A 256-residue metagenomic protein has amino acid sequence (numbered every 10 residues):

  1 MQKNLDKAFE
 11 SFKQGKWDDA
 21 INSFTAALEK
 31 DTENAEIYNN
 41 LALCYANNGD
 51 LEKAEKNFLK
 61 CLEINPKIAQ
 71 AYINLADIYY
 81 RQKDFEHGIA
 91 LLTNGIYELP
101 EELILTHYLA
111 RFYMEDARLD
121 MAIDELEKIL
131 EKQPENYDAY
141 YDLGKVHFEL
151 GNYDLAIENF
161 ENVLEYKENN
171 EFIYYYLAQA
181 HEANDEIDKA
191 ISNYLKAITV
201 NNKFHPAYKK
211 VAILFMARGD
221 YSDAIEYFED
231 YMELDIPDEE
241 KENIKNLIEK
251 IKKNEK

Functional and structural regions predicted by a protein language model:
M1-K3, K7, Y221-K256: Terminal, low-structured helical/coil segments at or just beyond the last alpha-helical repeat
M1-Q2, A35-E36, A69-Q70, E102-I104 (+4 more regions): Helix-start (N-cap) detector for alpha-helical repeat units in TPR-like alpha-solenoids, especially tetratricopeptide
Q2-E36, L43-N47, D77, R81 (+2 more regions): Alpha-helical segment of the N-proximal tetratricopeptide repeat
Q14-S23, N48-K60, Q82-N94, D116-K128 (+3 more regions): Structural signature of tandem alpha-helical TPR/SEL1-like repeats, specifically the intra-repeat loop/turn
K30, I64, E98-L99, K132 (+3 more regions): Structural marker of alpha-solenoid helical repeat scaffolds
N40-L43, N74, Y108, D142 (+3 more regions): Canonical tetratricopeptide repeat
D77, R111, D138-Y141, K145-G151 (+1 more regions): Alpha-helical adaptor scaffolds
